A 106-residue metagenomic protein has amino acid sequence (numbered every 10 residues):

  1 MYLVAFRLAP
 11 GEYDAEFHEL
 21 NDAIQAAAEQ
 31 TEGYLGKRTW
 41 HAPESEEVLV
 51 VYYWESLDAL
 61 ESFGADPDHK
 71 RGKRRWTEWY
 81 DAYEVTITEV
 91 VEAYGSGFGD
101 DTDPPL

Functional and structural regions predicted by a protein language model:
M1-V48, L57-A65, D81-L106: Short S/T/G/P-rich N-terminal loop/turn motif that feeds into the first structured element of a domain
K70-R74: A common structural junction motif
